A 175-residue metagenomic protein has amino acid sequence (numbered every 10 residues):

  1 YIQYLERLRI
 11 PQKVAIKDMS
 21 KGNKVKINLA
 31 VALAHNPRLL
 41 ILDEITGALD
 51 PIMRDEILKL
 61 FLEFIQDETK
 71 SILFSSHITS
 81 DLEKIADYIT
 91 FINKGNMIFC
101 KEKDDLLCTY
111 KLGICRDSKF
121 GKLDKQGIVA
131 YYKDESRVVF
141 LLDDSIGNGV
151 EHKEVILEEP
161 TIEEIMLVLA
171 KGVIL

Functional and structural regions predicted by a protein language model:
Y1-L73, T79-S80, K84-D87, N93: ABC transporter nucleotide-binding domains
L5, L58, L107, M166-L167: Conserved protein kinase catalytic domain
L5-I10, G113-C115, F120-K125, I146-E151: Alpha-helix C-terminal capping segments
L8, Y110-G113, L169-V173: Alpha-helix boundary/capping residues
L40-L42, E102, K125, V168: Peripheral/terminal regions associated with large enzymatic or DNA-binding modules
L58-L142: ABC transporter nucleotide-binding domain
V129-L175: C-terminal coupling/interaction segments
